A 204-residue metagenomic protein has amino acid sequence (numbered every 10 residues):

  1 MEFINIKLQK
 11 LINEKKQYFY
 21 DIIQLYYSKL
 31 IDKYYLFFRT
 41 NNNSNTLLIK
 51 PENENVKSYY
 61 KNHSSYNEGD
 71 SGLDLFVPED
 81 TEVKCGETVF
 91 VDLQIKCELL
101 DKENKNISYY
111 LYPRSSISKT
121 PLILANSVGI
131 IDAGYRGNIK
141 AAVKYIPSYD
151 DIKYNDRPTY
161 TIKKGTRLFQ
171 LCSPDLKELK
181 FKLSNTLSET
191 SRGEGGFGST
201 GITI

Functional and structural regions predicted by a protein language model:
M1-I204: DUTPase catalytic domain/fold
